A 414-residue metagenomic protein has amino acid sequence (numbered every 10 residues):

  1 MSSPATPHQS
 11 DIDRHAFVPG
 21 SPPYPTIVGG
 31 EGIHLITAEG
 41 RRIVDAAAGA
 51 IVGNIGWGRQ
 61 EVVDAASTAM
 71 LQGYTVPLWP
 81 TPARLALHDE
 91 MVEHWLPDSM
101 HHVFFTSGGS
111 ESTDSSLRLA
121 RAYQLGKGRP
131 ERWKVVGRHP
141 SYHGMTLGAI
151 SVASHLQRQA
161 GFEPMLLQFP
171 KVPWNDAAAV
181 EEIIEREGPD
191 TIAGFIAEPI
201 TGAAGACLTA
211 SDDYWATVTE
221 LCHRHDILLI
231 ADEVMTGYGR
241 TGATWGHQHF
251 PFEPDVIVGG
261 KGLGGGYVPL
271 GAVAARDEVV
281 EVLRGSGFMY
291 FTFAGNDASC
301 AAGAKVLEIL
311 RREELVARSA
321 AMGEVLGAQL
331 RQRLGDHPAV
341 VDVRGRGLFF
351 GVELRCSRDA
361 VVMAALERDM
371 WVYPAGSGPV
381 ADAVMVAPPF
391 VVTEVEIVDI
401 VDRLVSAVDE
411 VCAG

Functional and structural regions predicted by a protein language model:
S2-G414: Conserved N-terminal phosphate-binding loop of PLP-dependent enzymes in the Aspartate aminotransferase
